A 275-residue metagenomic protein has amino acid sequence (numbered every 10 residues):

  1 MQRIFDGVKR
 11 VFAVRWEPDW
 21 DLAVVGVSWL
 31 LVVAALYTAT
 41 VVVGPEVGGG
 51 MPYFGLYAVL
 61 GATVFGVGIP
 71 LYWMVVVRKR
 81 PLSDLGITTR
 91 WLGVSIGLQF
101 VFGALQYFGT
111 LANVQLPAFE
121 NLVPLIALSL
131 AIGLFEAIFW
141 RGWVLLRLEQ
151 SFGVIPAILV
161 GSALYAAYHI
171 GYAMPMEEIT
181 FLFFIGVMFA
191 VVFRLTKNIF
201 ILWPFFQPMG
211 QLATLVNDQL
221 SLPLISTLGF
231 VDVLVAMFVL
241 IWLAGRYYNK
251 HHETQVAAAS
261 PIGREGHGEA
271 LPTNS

Functional and structural regions predicted by a protein language model:
M1-K79, Q211-S275: N-terminal, membrane-interfacial amphipathic/helix-forming hydrophobic leader that caps and precedes the first
I4-V8, V42-L60, M74-I138, L145-L146 (+3 more regions): Juxtamembrane helix-loop-helix connectors linking adjacent transmembrane helices in multi-pass membrane enzymes
A23-V27, G93-G97, V123-I126, I155-V160 (+3 more regions): Hydrophobic alpha-helical transmembrane segments
L30-A39, V101-T110, S162-G171, F206-N217: Aromatic-anchored segments of alpha-helical transmembrane domains
F100, I126, L130, L134 (+5 more regions): Residue-level signature of the transmembrane alpha-helical core of multi-pass small-molecule transporters
G109-E120, Y168-M176, Q219-I225: Membrane-interface helix caps and helix-loop-helix hairpins in membrane proteins
F135-V160, R194-N198: Membrane-interface helix/loop boundary segments of multi-pass membrane proteins
E178-L234: Functionally important transmembrane alpha-helices
